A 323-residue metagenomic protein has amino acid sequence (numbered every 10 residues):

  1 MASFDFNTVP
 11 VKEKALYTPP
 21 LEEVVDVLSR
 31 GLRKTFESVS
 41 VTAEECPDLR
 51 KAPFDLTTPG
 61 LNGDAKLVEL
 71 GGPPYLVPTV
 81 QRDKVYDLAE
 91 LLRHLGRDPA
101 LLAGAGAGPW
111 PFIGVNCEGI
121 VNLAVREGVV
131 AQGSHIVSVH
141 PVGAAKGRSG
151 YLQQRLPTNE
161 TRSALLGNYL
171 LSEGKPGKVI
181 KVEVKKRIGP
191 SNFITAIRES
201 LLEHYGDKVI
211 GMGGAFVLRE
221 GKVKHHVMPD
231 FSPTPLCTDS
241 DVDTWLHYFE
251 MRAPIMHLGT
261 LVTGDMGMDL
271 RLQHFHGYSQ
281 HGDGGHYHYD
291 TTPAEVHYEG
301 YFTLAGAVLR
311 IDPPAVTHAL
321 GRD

Functional and structural regions predicted by a protein language model:
F4-D207: Extended, low-hydrophobicity segments enriched in charged/polar residues
L28, L165-L170, V182, I197 (+2 more regions): Generic preference for hydrophobic/aromatic residues in regular secondary structure cores
V41, E45, V125, V227-F231 (+5 more regions): Generic detector of ordered, mature protein regions
H94, H135, H140, H204 (+6 more regions): Histidine (H) residue identity feature
Y169-D269: Long, positively charged binding patches that form subdomain-scale interaction surfaces for polyanionic ligands
Y205-D207, G211, L218, A307-R310 (+1 more regions): Acidic, metal/cofactor-coordinating or nucleic-acid-engaging core segments within structured domains
G259-V262, M268-H318: Compact beta-sheet-dominated globular domain cores
